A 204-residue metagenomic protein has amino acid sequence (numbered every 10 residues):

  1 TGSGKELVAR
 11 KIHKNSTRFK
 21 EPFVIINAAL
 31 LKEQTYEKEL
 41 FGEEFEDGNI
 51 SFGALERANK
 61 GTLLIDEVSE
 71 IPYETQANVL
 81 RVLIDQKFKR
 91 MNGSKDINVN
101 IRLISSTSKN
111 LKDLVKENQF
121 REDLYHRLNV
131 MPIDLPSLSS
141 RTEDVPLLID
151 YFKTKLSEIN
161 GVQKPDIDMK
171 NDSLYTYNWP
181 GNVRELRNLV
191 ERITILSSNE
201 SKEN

Functional and structural regions predicted by a protein language model:
T1-E43, D47, E56-P72, S137-T142 (+1 more regions): Conserved post-Walker A coupling segment in P-loop NTPases
S3, I26, L40, A58 (+8 more regions): Conserved RecA-like P-loop NTPase ATPase core
V8-A9, H13-E21, N92-R102, N110-N204: Nucleotide-binding/hydrolysis machinery
K11, E39, N78-R81, K87 (+2 more regions): Alpha-helical transmission elements in cytosolic ATPase-linked domains
I26, E43, I50, V162 (+1 more regions): Interfacial catalytic loop of ABC nucleotide-binding domains
G42-N49, D85-R90, D113: Short gly/ser/thr-rich secondary-structure transition/capping motifs
I50-K60, L64, P72-N78, K89-S108 (+1 more regions): AAA+/SF3 P-loop NTPase mechanochemical coupling elements
P72, L83-I84, T194: Protein kinase-like catalytic domain
